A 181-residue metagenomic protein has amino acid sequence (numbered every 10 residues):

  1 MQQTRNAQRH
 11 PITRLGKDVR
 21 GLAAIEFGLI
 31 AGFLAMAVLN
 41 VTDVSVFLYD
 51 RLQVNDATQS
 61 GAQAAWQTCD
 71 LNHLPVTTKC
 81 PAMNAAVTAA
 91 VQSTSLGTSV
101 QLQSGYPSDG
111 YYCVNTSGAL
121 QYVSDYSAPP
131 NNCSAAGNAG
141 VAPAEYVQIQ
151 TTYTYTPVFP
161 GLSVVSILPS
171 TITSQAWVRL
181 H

Functional and structural regions predicted by a protein language model:
Q2-Q3, Q150-H181: Low-complexity, S/T/G/P-rich flexible repeat/linker segments used as non-globular hinges and stalks within
Q2-Q92: Alpha-helical assembly-interface signal, strongest on the long, hydrophobic N-terminal helix that forms
R20, A142-A144, P169-T173: Short, solvent-exposed coil/turn segments
L39, D43, A135-A136, G161: Residue-level detector of alpha-helix boundaries and kinks
S45, G140-A142, V165-I167: Sterically constrained small-residue positions within well-ordered secondary structures of folded domains
A62-Q150: Short amphipathic secondary-structure patches
